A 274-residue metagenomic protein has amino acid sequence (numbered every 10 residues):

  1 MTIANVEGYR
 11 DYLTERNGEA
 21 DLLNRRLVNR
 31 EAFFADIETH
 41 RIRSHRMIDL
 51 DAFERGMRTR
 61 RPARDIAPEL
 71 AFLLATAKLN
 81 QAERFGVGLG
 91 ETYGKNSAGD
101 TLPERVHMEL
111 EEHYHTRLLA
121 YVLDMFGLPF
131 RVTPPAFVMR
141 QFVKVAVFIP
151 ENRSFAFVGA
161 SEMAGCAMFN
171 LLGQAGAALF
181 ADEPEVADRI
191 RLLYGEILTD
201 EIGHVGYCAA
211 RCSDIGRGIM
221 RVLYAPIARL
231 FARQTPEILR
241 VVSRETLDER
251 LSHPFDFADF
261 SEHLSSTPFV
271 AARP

Functional and structural regions predicted by a protein language model:
M1-P274: Non-heme di-metal
